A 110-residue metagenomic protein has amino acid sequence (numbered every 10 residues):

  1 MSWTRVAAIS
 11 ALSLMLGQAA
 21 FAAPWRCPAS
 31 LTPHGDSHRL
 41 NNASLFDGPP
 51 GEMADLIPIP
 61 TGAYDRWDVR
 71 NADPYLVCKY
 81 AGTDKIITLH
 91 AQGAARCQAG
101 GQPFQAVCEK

Functional and structural regions predicted by a protein language model:
M1-R5: Positively charged n-region of N-terminal signal peptides that target proteins for export
A7-G17: Bacterial N-terminal signal peptides
Q18-A22: Sec/Tat signal peptide C-region and signal peptidase I cleavage site
A23-K110: Mitochondrial intermembrane space
